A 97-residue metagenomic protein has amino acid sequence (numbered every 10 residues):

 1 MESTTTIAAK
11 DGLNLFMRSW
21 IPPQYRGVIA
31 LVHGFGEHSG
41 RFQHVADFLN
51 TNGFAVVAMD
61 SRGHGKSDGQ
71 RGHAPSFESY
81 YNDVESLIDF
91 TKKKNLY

Functional and structural regions predicted by a protein language model:
M1-Q24: N-terminal cap/lid segment of alpha/beta-hydrolase-fold proteins
I7-K10, L49, Y80, I88: Lipid deacylating catalytic domains
L13-I21, I29, V45, H73: A structural signal for the main folded, soluble domain(s) of proteins
M17, F42, V84: Divalent metal-coordination and catalytic microenvironments
R26-G34: Short beta-strand element of the alpha/beta-hydrolase
F35-D47: The serine-hydrolase catalytic nucleophile loop
G36-H38, G65-N95: Catalytic nucleophile-loop/oxyanion-hole region of alpha/beta-hydrolase and closely related hydrolase-like folds
A46-Q70: Conserved alpha/beta-hydrolase
